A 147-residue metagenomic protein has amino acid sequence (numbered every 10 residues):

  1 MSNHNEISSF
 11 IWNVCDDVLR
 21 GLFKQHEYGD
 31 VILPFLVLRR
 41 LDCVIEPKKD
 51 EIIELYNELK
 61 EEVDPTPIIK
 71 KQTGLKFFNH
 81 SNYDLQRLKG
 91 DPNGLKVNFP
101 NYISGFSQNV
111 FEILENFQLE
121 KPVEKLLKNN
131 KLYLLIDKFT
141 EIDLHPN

Functional and structural regions predicted by a protein language model:
M1-N147: Non-catalytic, mostly N-terminal accessory regions of nucleic-acid modification and defense proteins
